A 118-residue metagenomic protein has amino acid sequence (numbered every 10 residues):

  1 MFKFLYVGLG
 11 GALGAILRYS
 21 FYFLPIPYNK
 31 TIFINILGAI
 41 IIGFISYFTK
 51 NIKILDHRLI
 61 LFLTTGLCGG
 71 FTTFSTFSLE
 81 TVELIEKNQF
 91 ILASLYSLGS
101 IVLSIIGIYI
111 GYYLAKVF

Functional and structural regions predicted by a protein language model:
M1-F118: Membrane-interface helix-loop junctions in multi-pass transporters/channels
